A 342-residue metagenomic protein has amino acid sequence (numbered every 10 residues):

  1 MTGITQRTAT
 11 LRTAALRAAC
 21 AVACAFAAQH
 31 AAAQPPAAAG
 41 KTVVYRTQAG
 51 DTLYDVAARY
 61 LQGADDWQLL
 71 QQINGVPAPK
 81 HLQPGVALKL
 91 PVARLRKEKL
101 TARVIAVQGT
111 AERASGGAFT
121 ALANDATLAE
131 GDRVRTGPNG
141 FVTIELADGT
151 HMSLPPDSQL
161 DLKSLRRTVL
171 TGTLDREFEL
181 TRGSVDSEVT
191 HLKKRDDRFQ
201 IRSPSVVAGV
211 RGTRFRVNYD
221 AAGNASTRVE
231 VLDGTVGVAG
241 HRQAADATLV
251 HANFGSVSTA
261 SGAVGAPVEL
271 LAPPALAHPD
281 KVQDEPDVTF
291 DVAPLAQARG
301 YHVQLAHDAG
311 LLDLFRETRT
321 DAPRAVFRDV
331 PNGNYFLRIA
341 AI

Functional and structural regions predicted by a protein language model:
A27-H30: N-terminal signal peptide c-region/cleavage motif recognized by signal peptidases
P35-L61: Primarily a LysM-type cell-wall glycan-binding module
A64, V107-Q108, L295-G300: Short proline/glycine-enriched turn/loop motifs at strand-loop junctions of beta-rich domains
Q83-A87, V92-P286, Y301: Flexible, surface-exposed loop/linker segments and immediately adjacent secondary-structure boundaries
P286-A298: Conserved aromatic anchor
L314-D321: Short beta-strand segments within Ig-like beta-sandwich modules, predominantly Fibronectin type-III
F327-N334: Surface-exposed, short loops/turns at beta-strand junctions within beta-sandwich domains
